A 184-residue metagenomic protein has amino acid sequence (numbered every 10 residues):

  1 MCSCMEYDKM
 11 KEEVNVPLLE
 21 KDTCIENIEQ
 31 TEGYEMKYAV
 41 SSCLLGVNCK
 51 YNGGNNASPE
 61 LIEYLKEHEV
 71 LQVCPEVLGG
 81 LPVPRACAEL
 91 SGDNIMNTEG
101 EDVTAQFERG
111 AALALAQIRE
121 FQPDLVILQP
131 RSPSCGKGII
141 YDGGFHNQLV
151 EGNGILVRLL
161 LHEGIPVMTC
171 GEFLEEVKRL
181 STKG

Functional and structural regions predicted by a protein language model:
C2, C24, G33, L78 (+2 more regions): Divalent-metal-activated hydrolytic enzyme cores
Y7-K9, T23-E32: Short, positively charged and aromatic/hydrophobic N-terminal segments
Y34-Y38: Extreme N-terminal starter segment of soluble prokaryotic enzymes
C43, Q129-S132, E172: Short, well-ordered beta-to-alpha junction loops that form the rim of enzyme active sites and present histidine/acidic
G46-G53: Short N-terminal binding/cap micro-motifs at the start of the first secondary-structure element
N56-N97: Short, surface-exposed acidic-centric catalytic microdomains
G80-L81, P133-G136, E175: Short, active-site-adjacent cap segments at secondary-structure transitions
E101-G138: Mid-chain, well-packed structural core segment of small domains
